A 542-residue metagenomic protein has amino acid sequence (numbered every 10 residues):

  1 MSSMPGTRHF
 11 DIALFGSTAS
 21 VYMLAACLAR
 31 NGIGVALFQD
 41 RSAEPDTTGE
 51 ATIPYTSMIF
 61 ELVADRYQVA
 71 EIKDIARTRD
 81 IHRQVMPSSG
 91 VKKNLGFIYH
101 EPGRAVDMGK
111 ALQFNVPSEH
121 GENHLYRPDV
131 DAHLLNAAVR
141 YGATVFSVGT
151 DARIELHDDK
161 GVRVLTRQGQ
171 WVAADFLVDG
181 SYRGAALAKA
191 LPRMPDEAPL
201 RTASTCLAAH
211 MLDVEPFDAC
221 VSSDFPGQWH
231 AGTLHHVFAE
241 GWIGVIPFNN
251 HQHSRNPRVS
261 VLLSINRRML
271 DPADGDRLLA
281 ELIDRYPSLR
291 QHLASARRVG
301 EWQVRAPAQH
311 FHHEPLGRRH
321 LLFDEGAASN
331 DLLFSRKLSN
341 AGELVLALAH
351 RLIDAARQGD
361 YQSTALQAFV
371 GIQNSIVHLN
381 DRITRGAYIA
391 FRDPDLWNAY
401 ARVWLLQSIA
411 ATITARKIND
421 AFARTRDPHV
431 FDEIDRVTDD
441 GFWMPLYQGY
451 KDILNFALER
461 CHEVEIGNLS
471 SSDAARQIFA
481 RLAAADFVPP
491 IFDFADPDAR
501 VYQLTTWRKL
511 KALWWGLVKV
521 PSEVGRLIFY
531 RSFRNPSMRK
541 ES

Functional and structural regions predicted by a protein language model:
P5-T18: Beta1/beta-strand and adjacent pyrophosphate-binding region of the FAD-binding site in flavoprotein oxidoreductases
F15, A29-A51: Glycine-rich FAD pyrophosphate-binding loop
V21-Y22: N-terminal Rossmann-fold NAD(P) dinucleotide-binding loop
P45-G103: N-terminal FAD cofactor-binding segment of flavoenzymes
N115-N136, A186, M269-D274: Short beta-strand to alpha-helix junction loop
A137-S288, V345: Predominantly flavin-linked oxidoreductase catalytic cores and closely associated redox partners
P247, H251, N266-T384: FAD/FMN-dependent oxidoreductases across multiple families
H350-S542: C-terminal helical "tail/cap" subdomain of flavin- and related membrane-associated enzymes
